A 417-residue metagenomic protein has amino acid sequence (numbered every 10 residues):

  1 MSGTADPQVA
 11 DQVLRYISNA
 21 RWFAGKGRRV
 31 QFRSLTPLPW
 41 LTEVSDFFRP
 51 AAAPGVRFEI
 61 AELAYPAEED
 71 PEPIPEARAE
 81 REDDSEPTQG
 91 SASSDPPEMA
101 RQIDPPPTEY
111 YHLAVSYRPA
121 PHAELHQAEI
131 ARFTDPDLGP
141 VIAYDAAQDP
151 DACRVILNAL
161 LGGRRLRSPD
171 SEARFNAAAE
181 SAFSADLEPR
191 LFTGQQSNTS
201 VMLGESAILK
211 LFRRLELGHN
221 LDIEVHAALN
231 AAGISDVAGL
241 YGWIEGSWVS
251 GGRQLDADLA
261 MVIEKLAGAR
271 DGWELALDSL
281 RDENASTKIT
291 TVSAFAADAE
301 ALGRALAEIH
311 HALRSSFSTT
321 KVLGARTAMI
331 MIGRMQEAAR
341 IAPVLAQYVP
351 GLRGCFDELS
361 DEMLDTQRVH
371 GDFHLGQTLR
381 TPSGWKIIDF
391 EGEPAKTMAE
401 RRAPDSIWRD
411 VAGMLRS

Functional and structural regions predicted by a protein language model:
S2-V44: Short Lys/Arg-enriched alpha/beta "domain-start" segment
V56-I60, Y65-D70, P97, Q102-R334 (+2 more regions): Conserved ATP-binding subdomain of kinase catalytic cores across diverse folds
P71-P73, S85-P87: Intrinsically disordered, low-complexity proline-rich tandem-repeat tracts
R78-R81, R101: Basic polycationic patches enriched in arginine
A179-L187, M335-R368: An alpha-helical support segment within catalytic cores of ATP-dependent transferases
R368-G371, L375: Catalytic-loop of the protein kinase fold
